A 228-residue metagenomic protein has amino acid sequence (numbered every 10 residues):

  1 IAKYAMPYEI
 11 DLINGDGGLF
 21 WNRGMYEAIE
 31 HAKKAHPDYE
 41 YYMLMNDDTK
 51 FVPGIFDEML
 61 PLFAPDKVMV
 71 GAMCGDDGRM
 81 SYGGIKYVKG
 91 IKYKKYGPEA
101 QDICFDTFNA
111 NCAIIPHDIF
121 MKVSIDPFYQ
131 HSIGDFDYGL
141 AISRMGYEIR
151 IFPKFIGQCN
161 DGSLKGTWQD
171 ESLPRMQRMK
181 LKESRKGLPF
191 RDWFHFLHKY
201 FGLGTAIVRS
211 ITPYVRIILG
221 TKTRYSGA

Functional and structural regions predicted by a protein language model:
I1-G17: Acidic donor-binding segment of Leloir-type glycosyltransferases
G15-K34: Glycine-rich, basic loop-to-helix element that forms the pyrophosphate-binding segment of sugar-nucleotide handling
D38-K50: Short beta-strand-to-loop acidic/aromatic patch adjacent to the donor-nucleotide binding site
G54-M69: Conserved donor-nucleotide/metal-binding helix-loop-beta segment in metal-dependent transferases, i.e., the alpha-helix
M69-I85: Short beta-strand-to-loop element that shapes/binds the nucleotide-sugar donor at the catalytic cleft/hinge
K94-I115, L181-K182: A recurrent flexible, glycine/aromatic-enriched loop bordering the glycosyltransferase active site that acts as
A113-V123, Y129-F155: A short, conserved alpha-helix in the catalytic core of glycosyltransferases
D170-A228: Non-catalytic, C-terminal membrane-associated alpha-helical segments of glycosyltransferases
